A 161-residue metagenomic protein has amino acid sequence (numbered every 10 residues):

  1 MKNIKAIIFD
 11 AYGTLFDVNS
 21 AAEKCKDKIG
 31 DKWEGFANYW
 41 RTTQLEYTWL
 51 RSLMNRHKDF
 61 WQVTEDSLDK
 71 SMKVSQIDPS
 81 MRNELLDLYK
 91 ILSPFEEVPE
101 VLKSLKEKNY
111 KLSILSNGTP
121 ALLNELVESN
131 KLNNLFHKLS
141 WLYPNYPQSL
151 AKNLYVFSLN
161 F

Functional and structural regions predicted by a protein language model:
M1-L45: Active-site neighborhood of HAD-like aspartate-dependent phosphohydrolases
A22-E23, A37, R41, W61-D69 (+1 more regions): An amphipathic alpha-helix signature
I29-W33, V74-S80, E107-K108, K131-L135: Short helix-capping segments at alpha-helix termini
E34-R41, P79-D87: Short, well-structured alpha-helical segments
T48-N83: A metal-dependent, Asp-based hydrolase signature
H57, W61-Q62, S80-I114, A121-N124 (+1 more regions): Short, acidic loop-to-helix structural element flanking the phosphoryl-transfer center in phosphate-processing enzymes
S113-L115, T119-F161: Substrate-recognition "cap/lid" segment bordering the active-site pocket of phosphatases
